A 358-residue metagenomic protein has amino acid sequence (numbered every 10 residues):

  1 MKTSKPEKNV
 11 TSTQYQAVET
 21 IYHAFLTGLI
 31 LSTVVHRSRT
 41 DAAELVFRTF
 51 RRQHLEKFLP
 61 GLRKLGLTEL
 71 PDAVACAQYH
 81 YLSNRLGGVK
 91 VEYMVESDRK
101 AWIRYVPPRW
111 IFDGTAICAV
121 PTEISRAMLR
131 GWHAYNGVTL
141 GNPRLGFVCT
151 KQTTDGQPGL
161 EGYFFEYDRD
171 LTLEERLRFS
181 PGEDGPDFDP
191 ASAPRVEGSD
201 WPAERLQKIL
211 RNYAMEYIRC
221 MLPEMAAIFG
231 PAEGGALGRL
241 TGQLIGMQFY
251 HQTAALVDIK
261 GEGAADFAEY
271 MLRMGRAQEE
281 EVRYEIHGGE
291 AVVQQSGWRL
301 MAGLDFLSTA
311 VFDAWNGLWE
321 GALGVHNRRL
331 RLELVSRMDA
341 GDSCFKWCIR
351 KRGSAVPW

Functional and structural regions predicted by a protein language model:
M1-W102, R109-A127, V138-G159, F165-W358: N-terminal accessory segment detector
